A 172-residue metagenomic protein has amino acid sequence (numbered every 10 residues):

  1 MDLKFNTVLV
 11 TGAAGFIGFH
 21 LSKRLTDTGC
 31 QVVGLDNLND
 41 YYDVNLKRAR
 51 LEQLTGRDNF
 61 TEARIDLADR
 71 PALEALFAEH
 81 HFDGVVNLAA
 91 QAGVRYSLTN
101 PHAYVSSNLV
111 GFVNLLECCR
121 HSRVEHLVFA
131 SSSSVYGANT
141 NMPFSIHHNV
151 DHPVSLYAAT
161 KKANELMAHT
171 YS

Functional and structural regions predicted by a protein language model:
M1-S172: N-terminal Rossmann-like NAD(P)+-binding domain of SDR-like oxidoreductases, especially those catalyzing
